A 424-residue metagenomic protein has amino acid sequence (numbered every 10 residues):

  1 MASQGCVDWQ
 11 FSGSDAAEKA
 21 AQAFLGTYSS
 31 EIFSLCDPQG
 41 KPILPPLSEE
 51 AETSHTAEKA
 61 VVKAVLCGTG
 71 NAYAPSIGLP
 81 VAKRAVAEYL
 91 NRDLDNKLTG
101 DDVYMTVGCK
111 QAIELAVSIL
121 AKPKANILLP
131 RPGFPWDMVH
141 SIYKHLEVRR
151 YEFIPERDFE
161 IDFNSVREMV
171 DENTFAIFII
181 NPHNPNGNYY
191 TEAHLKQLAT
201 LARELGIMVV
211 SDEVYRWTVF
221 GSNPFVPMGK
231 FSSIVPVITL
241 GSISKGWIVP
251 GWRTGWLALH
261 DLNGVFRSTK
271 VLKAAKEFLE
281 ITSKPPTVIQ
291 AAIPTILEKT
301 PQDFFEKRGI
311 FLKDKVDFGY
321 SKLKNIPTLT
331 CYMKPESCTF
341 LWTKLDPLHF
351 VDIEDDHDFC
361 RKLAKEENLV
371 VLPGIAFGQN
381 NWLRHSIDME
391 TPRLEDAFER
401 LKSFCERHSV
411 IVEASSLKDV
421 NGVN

Functional and structural regions predicted by a protein language model:
A2-S3, G13, E88, R167 (+2 more regions): PLP-dependent enzyme catalytic core of the Aspartate aminotransferase-like
G5, G13, A17-F24, G40 (+2 more regions): Conserved core segment of the aminotransferase class I/II
V7-G13, K19-G108, L115, S165 (+2 more regions): N-terminal small-domain helix-loop-helix segment of the aminotransferase-like
I43-L44, L240, T330-E336, I375-A376: Short beta-strand
L66-T200, R216-F231, I238, L394 (+1 more regions): Conserved core of the PLP fold type I
T99-G100, V288-Q290, K334-F340, G378-N380 (+1 more regions): Short Gly/Ser/Thr- and Asp/Glu-enriched loop/turn motifs at secondary-structure junctions
K144, E204-L205, V235, E367 (+1 more regions): Helix C-cap/helix->beta junction micro-motif
P294, G309-Y320, C331-L348, N381: Conserved glycine-rich beta-strand-loop-beta hairpin in the small C-terminal domain of fold type I
